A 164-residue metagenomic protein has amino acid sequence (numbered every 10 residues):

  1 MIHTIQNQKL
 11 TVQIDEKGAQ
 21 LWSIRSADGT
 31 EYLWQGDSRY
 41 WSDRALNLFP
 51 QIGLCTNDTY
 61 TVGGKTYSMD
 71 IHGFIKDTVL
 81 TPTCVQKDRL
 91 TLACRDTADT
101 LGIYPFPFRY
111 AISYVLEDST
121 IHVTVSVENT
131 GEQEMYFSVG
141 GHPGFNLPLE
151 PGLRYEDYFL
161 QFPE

Functional and structural regions predicted by a protein language model:
M1-S126, T130-V139, P143-E164: Surface-exposed acidic/polar loop and edge beta-strand patches at domain peripheries
